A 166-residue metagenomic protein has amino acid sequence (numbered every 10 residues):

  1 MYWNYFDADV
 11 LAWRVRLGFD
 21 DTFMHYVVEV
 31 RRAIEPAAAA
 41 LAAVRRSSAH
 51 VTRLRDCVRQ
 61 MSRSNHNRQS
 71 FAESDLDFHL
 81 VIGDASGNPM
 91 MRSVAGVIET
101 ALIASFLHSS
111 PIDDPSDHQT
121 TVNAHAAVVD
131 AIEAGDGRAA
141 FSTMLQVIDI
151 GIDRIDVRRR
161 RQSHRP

Functional and structural regions predicted by a protein language model:
M1-I34, A40, R161-P166: Short linear motifs at protein or domain termini
G18-H25, A39-V44, S62-H66, H108-S116: A ubiquitous short alpha-helical element
Y26-V27, A49, E73, N88: Compact structured core domains
A43, G83-D84: Helix-capping/transition residues at the boundaries of transmembrane alpha-helices and the short helical linkers
V51, F71, A139-F141: Solenoid-repeat scaffolds in large eukaryotic assemblies
R55-V58, S62, H79, T100-P166: C-terminal all-alpha effector/ligand-binding and dimerization domain of prokaryotic HTH-type transcriptional repressors
G87-P89, G135-D136: Short loop-to-helix capping motifs
